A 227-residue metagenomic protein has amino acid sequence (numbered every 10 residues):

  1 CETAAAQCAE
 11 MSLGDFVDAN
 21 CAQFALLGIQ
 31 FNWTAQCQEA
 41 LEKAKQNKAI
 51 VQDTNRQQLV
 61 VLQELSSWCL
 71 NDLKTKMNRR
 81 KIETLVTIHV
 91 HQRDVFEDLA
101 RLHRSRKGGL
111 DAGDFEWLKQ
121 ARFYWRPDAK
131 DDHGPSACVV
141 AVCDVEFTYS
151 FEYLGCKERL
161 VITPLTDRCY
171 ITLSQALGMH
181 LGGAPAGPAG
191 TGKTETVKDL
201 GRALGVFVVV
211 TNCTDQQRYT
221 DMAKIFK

Functional and structural regions predicted by a protein language model:
C1-P164, R168: Extended, charged/polar low-complexity intrinsically disordered regions
D132-H133, A223-F226: Surface-exposed beta-strand edges and their flanking turn/coil or helix-capping segments
S136-V142, A189-E195, Y219-T220: Short, functional N-terminal and low-complexity linear motifs
Y170, Q216-A223: Amphipathic alpha-helical transducer elements in NTP-driven molecular machines
Q175-N212, Q216, I225: Walker A/P-loop
